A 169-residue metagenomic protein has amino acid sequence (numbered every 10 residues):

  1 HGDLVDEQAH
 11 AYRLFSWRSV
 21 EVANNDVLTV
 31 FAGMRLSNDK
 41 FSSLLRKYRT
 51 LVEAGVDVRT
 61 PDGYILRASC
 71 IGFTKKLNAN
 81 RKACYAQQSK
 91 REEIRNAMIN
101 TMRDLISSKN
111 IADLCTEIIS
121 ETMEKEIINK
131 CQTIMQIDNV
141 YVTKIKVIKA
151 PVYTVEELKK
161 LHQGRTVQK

Functional and structural regions predicted by a protein language model:
H1-A86: Hydrophobic-cavity lipid-handling domains and compact docking modules
E92-K169: Positively charged, low-complexity, intrinsically disordered RNA-binding extensions
